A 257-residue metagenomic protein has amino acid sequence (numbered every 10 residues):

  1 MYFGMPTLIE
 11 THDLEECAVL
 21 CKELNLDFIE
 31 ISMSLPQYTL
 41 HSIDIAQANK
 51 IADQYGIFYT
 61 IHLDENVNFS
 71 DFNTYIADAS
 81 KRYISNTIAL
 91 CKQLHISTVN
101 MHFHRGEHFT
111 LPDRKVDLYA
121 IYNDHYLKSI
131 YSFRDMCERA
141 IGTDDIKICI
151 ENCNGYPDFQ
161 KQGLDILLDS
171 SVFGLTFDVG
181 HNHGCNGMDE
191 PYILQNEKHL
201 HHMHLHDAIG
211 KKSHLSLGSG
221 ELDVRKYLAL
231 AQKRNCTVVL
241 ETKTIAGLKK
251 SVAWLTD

Functional and structural regions predicted by a protein language model:
M1-N86, K92: N-terminal pre-domain/capping segments
Y2, T11, E15-K22, S70 (+4 more regions): Histidine-acidic metal/acid-base catalytic patches
P6-E10, I31-P36, D64-N66, H104-G106 (+4 more regions): Active-site beta-loop-alpha junctions enriched in small/polar residues
L8, H12, S42, D78 (+3 more regions): Conserved phosphate-coordination/catalytic loops
L26, E30, F58, K147 (+2 more regions): Hydrophobic "anchor" residues on beta-strands that sit immediately upstream of conserved functional sites
T39, F69-S70, F109-T110, F159 (+1 more regions): Short secondary-structure boundary/hinge segments and terminal tails
A46-N66, K128-T143, S170, V224-L230: Alpha-helix-loop-beta-strand connector modules within alpha/beta enzyme cores
Q54, N73-G174: Active-site acidic/histidine proton-transfer and metal-coordination neighborhood in alpha/beta enzyme cores
